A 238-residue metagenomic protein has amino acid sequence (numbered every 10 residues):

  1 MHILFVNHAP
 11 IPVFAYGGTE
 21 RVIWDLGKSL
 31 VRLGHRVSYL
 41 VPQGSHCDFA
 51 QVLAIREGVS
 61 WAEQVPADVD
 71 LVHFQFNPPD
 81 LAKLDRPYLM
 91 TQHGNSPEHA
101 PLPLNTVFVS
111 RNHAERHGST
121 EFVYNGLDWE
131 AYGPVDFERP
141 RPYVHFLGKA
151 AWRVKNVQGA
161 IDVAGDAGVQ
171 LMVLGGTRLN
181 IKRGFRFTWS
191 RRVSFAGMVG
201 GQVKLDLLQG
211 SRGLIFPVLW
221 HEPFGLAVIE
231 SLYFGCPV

Functional and structural regions predicted by a protein language model:
A9-G17, V22-W61: N-terminal strand-loop element at the rim of the active site of nucleotide-sugar-dependent glycosyltransferases
F14, E20, A151-K155, L219-L226: Nucleotide-sugar-dependent
E63-K83, P87-T91: Short N-terminal targeting/anchoring amphipathic segment
T120-V123, L127, A131-L174: Conserved donor-binding/catalytic core segment of Leloir-type glycosyltransferases
F146, Q209-P223, C236: Acidic donor-binding loop of glycosyltransferase active sites
G159, F224-E230, V238: A short, glycine- and acidic-residue-rich donor-binding loop in the catalytic cores of nucleotide-sugar-dependent
G175, R183-Q202: Nucleotide-activated donor-binding/catalytic signature segment of Leloir-type glycosyltransferases, i.e., the conserved
L205, V228-Y233: Short alpha-helical segment that forms part of, or immediately flanks, the ligand-binding pocket in carbohydrate-active
